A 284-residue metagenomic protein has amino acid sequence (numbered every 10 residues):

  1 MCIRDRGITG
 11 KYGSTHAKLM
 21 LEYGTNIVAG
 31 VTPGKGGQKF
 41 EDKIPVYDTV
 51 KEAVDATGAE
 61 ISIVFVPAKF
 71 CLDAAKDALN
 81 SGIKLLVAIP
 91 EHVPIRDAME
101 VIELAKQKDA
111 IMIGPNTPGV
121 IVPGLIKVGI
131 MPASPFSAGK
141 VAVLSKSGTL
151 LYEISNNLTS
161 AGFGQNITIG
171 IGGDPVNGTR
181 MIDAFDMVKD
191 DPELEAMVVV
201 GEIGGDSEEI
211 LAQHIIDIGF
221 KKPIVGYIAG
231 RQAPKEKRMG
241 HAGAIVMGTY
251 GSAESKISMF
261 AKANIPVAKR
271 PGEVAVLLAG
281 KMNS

Functional and structural regions predicted by a protein language model:
M1-D5: Conserved small/polar residues in nucleotide/adenosyl-binding loops
L21-F40, I171-G172, P234: NAD(P)-binding Rossmann-fold cofactor-contacting core
A29-T32, A88, I111-V122, S145 (+4 more regions): General beta-strand structural signal in soluble alpha/beta enzymes
E41-T57, I63-L72, R180-M181: Glycine-rich, highly charged phosphate/nucleotide-binding loops
A56-I61, F65, K69-E91, I216: Rossmann-fold NAD(P) dinucleotide-binding segment
E91-A110: Rossmann-fold NAD(P)-binding glycine/threonine-rich loop
F136-D186: Short glycine-cluster motifs
